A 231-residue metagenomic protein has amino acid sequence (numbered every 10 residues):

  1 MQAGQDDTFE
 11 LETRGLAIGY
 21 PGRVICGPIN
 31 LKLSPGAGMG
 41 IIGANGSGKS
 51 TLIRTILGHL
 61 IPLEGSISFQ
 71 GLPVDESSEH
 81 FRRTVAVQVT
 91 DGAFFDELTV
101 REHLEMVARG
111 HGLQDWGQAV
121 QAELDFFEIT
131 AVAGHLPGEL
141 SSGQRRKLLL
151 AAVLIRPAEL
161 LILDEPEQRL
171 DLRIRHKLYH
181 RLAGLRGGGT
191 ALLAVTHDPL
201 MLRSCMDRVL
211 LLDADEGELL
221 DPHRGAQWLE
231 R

Functional and structural regions predicted by a protein language model:
L57: Helix-to-loop junction immediately C-terminal to a conserved catalytic motif
G65-E76, F81: Conserved ABC transporter NBD signature motif
E105, D115-V132: Conserved ABC ATPase "signature" region
L136-L140: Conserved ABC ATPase signature
L161-E165: Catalytic Walker B motif of ABC-type/P-loop ATPase nucleotide-binding domains
T196-H197: H-loop/switch region of ABC-family ATPase nucleotide-binding domains
